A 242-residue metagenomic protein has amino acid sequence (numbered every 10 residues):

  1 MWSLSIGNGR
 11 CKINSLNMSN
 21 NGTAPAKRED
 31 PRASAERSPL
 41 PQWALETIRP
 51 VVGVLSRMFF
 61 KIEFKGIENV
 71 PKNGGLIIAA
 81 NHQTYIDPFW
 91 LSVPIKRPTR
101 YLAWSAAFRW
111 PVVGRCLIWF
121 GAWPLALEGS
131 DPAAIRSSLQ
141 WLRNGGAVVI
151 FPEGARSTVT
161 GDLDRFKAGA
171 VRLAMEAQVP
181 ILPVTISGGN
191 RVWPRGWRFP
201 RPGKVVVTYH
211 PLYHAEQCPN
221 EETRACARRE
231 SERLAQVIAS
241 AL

Functional and structural regions predicted by a protein language model:
G9-A44, A133-L242: Non-catalytic C-terminal accessory region of glycerolipid acyltransferases and related lyso-lipid remodeling enzymes
R28-G66, W110-F120: A transmembrane-helix-recognition feature enriched in membrane-embedded lipid enzymes and envelope glyco-/phospholipid
V54-M58, I78-A79, P124-E128, V159-G161: Short, flexible loop segments at the rims of nucleotide/cofactor-binding pockets, characterized by
E63, G129-A134: Glycine-rich, highly charged phosphate/nucleotide-binding loops
E68, S130, S187: Residue-level "edge-of-site" marker
V70-G129, S137: Catalytic core of membrane glycerolipid acyltransferases/transacylases, capturing the structured, soluble-facing
